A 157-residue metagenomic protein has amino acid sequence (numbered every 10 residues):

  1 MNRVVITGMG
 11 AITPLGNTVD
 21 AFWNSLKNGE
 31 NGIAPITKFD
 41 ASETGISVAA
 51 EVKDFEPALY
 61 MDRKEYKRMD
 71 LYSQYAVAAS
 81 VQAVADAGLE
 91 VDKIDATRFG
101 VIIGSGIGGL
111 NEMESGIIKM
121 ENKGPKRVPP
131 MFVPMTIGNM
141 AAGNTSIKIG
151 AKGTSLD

Functional and structural regions predicted by a protein language model:
M1-T154: Conserved "HGTGT" condensation-loop signature of ketosynthase/thiolase-family condensing enzymes that catalyze
